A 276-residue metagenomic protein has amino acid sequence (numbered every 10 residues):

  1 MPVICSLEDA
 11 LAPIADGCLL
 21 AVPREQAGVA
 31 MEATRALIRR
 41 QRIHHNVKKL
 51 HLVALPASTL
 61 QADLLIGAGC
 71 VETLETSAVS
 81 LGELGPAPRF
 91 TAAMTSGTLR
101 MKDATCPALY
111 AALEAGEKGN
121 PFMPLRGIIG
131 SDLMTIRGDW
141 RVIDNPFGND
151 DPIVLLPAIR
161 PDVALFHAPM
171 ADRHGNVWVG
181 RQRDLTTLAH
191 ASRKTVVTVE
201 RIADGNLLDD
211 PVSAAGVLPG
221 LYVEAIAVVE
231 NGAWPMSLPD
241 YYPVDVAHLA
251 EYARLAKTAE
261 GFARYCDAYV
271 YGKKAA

Functional and structural regions predicted by a protein language model:
M1-A276: Conserved alpha/beta enzyme-core scaffold
